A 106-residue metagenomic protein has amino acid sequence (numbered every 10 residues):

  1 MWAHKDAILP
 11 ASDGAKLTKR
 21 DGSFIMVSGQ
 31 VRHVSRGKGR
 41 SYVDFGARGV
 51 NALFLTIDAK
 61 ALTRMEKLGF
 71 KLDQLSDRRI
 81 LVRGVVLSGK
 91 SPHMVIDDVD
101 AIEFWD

Functional and structural regions predicted by a protein language model:
M1-D106: OB-fold single-stranded nucleic acid-binding module
